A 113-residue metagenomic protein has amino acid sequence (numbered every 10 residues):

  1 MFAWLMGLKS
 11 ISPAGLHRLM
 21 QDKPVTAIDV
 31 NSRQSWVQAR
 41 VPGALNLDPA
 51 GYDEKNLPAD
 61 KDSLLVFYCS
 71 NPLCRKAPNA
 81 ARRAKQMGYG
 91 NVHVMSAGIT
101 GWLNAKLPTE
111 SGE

Functional and structural regions predicted by a protein language model:
M1-Q38, S111-E113: Flexible, polar/low-complexity N-terminal or interdomain linker segments that lie immediately upstream of folded
S10, A27, A44-N46, V92-V94: Conserved beta-strand scaffold positions in the cores of enzyme catalytic domains, especially in NTP/NDP-utilizing
R18, D53-D62: Short amphipathic alpha-helix with an adjacent loop that forms part of the alpha/beta core around
W36-P42, L57-A59, W102: Short loop/helix-cap segments at secondary-structure boundaries that form the rim of catalytic
V41-G43, G88-Y89: Short helix-loop-beta junction
L45-N46, S63, T109-E113: Short, hinge-like loop/turn segments at secondary-structure boundaries
L47-D53: Glycine-rich, highly charged phosphate/nucleotide-binding loops
A59-L103: Catalytic cysteine-centered active loop of the rhodanese-like fold, especially the PTP/DSP P-loop
